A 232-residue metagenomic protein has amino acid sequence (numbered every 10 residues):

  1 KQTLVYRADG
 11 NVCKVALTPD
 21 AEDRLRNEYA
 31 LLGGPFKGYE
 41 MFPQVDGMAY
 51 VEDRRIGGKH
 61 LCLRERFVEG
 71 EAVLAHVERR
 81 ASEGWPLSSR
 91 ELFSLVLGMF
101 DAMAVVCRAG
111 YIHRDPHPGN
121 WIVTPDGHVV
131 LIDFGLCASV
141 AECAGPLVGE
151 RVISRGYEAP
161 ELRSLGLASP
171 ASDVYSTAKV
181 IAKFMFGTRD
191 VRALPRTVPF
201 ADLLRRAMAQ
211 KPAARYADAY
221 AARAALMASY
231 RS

Functional and structural regions predicted by a protein language model:
K1-G33: ATP-binding glycine-rich loop module of kinase domains
Q44-L61: Short beta-strand micro-motifs within the conserved protein kinase catalytic domain, predominantly in the N-lobe
G57-A72: Conserved short submotifs of the Hanks-type protein kinase catalytic core that shape the nucleotide-binding pocket
L95-V96: Activation segment signature within eukaryotic-like protein kinase domains
M103, C107-V123: Catalytic-loop of the protein kinase fold
P146-L162: Conserved activation segment of eukaryotic-like protein kinases, specifically the C-terminal portion of the activation
D173: Conserved catalytic-loop aspartate of Hanks-type protein kinases
P195-Q210: Conserved C-terminal C-lobe helix
